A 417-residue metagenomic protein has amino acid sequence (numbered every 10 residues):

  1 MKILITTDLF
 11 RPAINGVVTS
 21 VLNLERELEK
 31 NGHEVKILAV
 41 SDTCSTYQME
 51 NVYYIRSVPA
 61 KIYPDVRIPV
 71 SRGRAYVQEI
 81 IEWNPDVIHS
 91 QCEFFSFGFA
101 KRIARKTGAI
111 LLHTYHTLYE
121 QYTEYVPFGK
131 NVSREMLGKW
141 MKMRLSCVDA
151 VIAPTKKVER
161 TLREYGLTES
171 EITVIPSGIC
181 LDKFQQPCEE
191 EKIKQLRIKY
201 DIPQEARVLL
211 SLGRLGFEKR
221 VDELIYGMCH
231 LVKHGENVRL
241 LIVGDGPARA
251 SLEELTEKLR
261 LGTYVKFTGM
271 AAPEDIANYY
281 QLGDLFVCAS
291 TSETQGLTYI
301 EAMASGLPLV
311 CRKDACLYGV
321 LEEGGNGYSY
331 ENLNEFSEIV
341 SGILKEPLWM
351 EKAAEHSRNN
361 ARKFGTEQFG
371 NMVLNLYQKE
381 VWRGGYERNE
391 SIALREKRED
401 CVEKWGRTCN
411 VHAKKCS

Functional and structural regions predicted by a protein language model:
M1-Y54, L374, Q378, L394-S417: N-terminal subdomain of nucleotide-sugar transferases
S41, K157, G178: Carbohydrate-associated surface elements
R197, P203-K219, I225-M228: Conserved donor-binding/catalytic core segment of Leloir-type glycosyltransferases
S251-A271: Nucleotide-activated donor-binding/catalytic signature segment of Leloir-type glycosyltransferases, i.e., the conserved
M270-A271, N278-G283: Short alpha-helical donor nucleotide-sugar binding micro-motif in glycosyltransferases
T291: Aromatic "clamp/platform" in nucleotide-sugar-dependent glycosyltransferases that forms part of the donor/acceptor
P308-C311: Short hydrophobic beta-strand element within catalytic cores of glycosyltransferases and related nucleotide-activated
E323-N334, G342-P347: Conserved acidic donor-binding segment of nucleotide-sugar-dependent glycosyltransferases
